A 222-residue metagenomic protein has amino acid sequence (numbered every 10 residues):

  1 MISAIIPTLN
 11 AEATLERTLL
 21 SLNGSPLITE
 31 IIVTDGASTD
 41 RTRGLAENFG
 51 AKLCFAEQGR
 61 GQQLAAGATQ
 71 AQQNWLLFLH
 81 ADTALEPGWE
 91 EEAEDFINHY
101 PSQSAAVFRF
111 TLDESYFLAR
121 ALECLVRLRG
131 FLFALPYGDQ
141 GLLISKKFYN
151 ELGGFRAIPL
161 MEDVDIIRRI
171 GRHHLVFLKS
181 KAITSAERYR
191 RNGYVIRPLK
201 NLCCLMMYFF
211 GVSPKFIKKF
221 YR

Functional and structural regions predicted by a protein language model:
M1-S3, E30, D165: Cell-envelope/extracellular polymer assembly enzymes that use nucleotide-activated donors
I5-G24: Short, well-formed alpha-helical segments that are part of the catalytic scaffolds of diverse glycosyltransferases
A13-R17, D40-F49: Acidic helix N-cap motif at the loop->helix transition within catalytic regions of sugar-transfer enzymes
T29, R43-Q70: Conserved donor nucleotide-binding strand/loop of the catalytic core
D35-R43, T83: A conserved acidic beta->alpha catalytic loop
L76: Short aromatic/hydrophobic "clamp" motif used to bind/position activated sugar donors
G88-L118: Conserved donor NDP-sugar-binding/catalytic core segment of glycosyltransferases
R168-R222: Hydrophobic helical membrane-anchoring modules
